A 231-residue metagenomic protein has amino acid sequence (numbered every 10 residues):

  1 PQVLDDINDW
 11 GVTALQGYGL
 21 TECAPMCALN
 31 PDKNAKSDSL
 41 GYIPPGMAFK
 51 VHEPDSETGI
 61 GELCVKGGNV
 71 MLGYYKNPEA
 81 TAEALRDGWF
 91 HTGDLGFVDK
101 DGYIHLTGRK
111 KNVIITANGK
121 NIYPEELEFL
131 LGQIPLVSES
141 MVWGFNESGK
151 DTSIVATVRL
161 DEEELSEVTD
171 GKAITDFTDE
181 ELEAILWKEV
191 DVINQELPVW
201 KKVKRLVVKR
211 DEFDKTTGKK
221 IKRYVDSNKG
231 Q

Functional and structural regions predicted by a protein language model:
P1-I104, K110-V113, Q133, S138: Conserved AMP-binding/adenylate-forming
I7, F49, G102, L131 (+3 more regions): Residue-level signal for inorganic ion chemistry
A35-K36, E162-E167, T216: Short, charged/polar, Gly/Pro-enriched secondary-structure boundary elements
M47, D55, G108, E125 (+2 more regions): Short linear motifs in exposed loops
T58-G59, D99, H105, I122 (+2 more regions): Generic structural signal for well-ordered beta-strand positions
G67, L72-G73, L95-V199: AMP-binding/adenylate-forming catalytic core of the ANL superfamily
M141-G144, V155, W187-Q231: Conserved C-terminal "lid"/linker of ANL adenylate-forming enzymes
